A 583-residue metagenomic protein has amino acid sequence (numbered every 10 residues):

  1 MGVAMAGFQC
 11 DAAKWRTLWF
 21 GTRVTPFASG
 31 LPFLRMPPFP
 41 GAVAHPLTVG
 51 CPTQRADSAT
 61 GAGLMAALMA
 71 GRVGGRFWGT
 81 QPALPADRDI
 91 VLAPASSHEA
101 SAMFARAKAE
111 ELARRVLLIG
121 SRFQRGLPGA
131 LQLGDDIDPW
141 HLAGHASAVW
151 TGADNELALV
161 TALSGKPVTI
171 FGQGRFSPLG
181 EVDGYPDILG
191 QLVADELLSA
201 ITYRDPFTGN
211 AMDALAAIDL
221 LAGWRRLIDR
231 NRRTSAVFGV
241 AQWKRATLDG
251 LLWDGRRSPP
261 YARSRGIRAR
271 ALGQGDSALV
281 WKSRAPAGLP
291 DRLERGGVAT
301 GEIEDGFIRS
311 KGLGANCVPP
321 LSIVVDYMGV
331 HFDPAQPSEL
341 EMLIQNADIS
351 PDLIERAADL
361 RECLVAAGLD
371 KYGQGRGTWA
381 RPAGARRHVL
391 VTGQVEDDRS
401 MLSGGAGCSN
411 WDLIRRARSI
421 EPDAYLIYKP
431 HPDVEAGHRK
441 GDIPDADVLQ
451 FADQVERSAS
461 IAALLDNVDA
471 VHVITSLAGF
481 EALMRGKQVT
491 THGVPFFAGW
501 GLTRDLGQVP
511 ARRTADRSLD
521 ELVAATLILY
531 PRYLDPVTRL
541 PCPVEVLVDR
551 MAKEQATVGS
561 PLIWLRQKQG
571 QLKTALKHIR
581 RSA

Functional and structural regions predicted by a protein language model:
M1-A583: Catalytic-core helical/loop segments in enzymes performing group transfer/polymerization on anionic/lipid-linked
